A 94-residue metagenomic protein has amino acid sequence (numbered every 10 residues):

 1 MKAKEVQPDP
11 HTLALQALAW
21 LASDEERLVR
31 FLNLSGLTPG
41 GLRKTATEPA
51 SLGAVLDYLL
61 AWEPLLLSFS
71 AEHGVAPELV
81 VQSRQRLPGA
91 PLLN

Functional and structural regions predicted by a protein language model:
M1-N94: Metal- and O2-centered redox machinery and metal/ROS homeostasis
